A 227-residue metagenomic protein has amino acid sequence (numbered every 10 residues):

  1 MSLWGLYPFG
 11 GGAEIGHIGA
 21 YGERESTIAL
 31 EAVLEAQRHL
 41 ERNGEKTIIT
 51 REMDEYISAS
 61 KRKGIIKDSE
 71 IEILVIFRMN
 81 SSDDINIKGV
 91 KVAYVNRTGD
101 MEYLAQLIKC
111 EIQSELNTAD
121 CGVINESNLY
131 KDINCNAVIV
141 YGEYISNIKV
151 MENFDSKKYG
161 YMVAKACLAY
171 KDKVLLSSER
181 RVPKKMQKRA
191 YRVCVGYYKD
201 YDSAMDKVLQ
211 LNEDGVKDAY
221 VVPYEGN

Functional and structural regions predicted by a protein language model:
M1-W4, A190: Extreme N-terminal starter segment of soluble prokaryotic enzymes
W4, E14, E23-K185: Active-site-proximal helix/loop segments of hydrolytic enzymes
Y7, A93, Y141, C194-G196 (+1 more regions): Residue-level detector of conserved, well-ordered beta-strand and adjacent loop positions that form binding/recognition
P8-G12: Catalytic nucleophile-elbow at a beta strand-turn-alpha helix junction centered on a G-D-S/GDSL motif, marking
G19, E52, V193-C194: Short, flexible active-site loop motifs that bind/organize anionic cofactors or intermediates
G19-E25, Y198-Y201: Periplasmic OmpA-like peptidoglycan-binding domain that tethers envelope proteins to the cell wall
G122-N125, S156, A169-N227: Acidic/polar low-complexity segments and flexible, solvent-exposed patches
